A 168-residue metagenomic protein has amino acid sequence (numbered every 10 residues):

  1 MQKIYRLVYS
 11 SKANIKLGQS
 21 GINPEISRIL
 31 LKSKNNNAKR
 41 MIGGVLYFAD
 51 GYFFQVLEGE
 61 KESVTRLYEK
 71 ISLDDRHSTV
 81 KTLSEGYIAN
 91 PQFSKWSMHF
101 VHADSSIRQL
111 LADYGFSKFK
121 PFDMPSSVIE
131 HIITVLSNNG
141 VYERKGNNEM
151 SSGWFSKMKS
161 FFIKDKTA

Functional and structural regions predicted by a protein language model:
M1-A168: Charge-rich, low-complexity N-terminal segments
